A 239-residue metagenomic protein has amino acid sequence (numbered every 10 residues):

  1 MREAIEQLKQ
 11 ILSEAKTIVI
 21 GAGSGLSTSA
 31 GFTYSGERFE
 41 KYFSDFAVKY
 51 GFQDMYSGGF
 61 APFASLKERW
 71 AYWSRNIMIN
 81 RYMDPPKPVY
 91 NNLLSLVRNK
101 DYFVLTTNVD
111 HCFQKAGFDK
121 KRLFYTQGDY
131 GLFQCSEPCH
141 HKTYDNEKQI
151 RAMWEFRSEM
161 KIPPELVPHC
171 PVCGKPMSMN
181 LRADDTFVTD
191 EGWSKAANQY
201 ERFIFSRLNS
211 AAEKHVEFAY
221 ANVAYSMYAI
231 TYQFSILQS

Functional and structural regions predicted by a protein language model:
M1-S239: Conserved catalytic alpha/beta core of Sir2/sirtuin-type deacylases, generalized to analogous enzyme cores that bind
